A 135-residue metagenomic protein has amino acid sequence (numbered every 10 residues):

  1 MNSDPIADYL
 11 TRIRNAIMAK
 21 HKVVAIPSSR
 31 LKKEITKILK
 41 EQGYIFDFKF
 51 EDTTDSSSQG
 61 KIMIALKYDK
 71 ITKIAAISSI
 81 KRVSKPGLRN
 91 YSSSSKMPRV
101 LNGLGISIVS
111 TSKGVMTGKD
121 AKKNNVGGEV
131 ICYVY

Functional and structural regions predicted by a protein language model:
M1-Y135: Core subunits and conserved enzymes of cellular information-processing and envelope-translocation systems across
